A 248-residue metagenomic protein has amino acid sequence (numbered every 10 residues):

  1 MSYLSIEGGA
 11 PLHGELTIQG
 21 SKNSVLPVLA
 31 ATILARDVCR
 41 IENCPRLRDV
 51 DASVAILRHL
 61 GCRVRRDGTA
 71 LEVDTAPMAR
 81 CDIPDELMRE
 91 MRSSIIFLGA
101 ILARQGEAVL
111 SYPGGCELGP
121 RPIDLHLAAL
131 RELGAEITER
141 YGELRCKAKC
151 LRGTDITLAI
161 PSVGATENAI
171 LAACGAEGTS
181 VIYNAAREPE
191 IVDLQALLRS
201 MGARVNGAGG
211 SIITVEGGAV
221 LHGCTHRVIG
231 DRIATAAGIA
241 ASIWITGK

Functional and structural regions predicted by a protein language model:
M1-K248: Structural preference for solvent-exposed beta-strand-turn elements and adjacent flexible terminal/loop segments within
